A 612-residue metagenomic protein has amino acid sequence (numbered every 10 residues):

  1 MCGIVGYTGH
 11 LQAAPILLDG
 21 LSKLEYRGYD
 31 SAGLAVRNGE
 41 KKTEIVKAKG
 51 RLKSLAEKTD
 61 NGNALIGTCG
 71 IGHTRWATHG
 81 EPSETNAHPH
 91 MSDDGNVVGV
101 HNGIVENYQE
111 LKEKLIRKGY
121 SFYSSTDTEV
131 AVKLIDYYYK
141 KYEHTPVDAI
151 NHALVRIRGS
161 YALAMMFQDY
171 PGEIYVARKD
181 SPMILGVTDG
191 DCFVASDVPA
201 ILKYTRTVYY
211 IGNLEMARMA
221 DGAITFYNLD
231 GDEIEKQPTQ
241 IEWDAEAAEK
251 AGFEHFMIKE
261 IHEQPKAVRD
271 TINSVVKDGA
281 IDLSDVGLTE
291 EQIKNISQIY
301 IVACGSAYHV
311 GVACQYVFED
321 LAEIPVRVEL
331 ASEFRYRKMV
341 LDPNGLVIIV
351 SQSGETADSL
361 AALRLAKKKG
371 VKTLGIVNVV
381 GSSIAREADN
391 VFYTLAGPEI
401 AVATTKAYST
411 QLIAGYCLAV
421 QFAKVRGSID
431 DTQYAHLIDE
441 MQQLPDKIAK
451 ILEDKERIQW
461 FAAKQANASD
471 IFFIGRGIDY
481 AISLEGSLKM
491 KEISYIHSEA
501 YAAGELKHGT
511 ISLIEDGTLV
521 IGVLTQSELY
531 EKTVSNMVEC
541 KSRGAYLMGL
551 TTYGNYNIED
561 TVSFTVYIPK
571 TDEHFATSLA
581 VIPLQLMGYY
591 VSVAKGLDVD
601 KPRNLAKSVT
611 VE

Functional and structural regions predicted by a protein language model:
M1-E254, K266-S297, Y336, D431 (+3 more regions): Conserved short alpha-helical segments that host acidic/polar catalytic motifs at enzyme active sites
I4, G99, M165, V176 (+6 more regions): Structural beta-sheet core signal
T68, G72-T85, V275-E290, C314-V350 (+1 more regions): Glycine-rich oxoanion-binding loops at beta->alpha junctions
P89-M91, M166, Y175-V176, V208-Y209 (+12 more regions): Replace "in large, NTP-powered and nucleic-acid-processing enzymes" with "in large, NTP-powered factors and other
D127-V130, V310, C314, T410-A414 (+3 more regions): Catalytic-loop motifs flanking and including active-site residues across diverse enzymes
Q264-V268, I272-Y300, N390-L519, S592-E612: Active-site phosphate/pyrophosphate-binding segments
K294-Q443, V523-V566, M587, K595: Glycine-rich phosphate-binding loops that contact phosphosugars or nucleotide phosphates
Y546, T561, T571-E612: Generic C-terminus detector
